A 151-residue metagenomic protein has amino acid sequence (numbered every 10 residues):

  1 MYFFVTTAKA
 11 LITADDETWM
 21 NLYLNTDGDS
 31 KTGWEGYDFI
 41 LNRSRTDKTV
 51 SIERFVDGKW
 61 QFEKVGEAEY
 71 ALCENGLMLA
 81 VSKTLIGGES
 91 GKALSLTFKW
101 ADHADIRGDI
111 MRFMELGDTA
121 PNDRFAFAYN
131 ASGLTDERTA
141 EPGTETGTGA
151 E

Functional and structural regions predicted by a protein language model:
M1, A150-E151: Accessible peptide chain termini
M1-K9, L77-K83: Short, well-ordered beta-strand segments enriched in hydrophobic/aromatic residues
K9-D15: Extended, low-complexity, turn-rich repeat/linker tracts enriched in Gly/Pro/Ser/Thr and Asp/Glu that occur
W19-D47, E74, L85-G149: Acidic/polar low-complexity flexible segments
N42-K59: Trp/Tyr-centric glycan-recognition "aromatic platform" motifs on solvent-exposed beta-strand/loop surfaces
F62: Divalent cation-coordinating acidic motifs and surrounding scaffolds that mediate Ca2+/Mg2+/Mn2+/Zn2+-dependent binding
V65-Y70: Beta-strand-rich interaction surfaces with strong enrichment in secreted/lumenal proteins
